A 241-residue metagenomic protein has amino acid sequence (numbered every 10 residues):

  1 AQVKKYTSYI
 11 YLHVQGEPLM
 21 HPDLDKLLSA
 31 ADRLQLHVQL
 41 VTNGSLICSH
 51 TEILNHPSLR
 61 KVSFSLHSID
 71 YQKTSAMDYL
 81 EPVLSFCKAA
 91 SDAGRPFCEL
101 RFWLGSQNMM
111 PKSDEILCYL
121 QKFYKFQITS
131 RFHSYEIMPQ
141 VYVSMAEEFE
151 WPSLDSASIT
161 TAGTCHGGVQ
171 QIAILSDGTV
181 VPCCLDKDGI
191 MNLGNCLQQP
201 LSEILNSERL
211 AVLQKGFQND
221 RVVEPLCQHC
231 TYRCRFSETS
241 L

Functional and structural regions predicted by a protein language model:
A1-Y135: Conserved glycine-rich "GG(E/T)P / GGGxP" loop and the immediately following alpha-helix in the radical SAM core
L66-S68, C184-K187: Short, histidine-centered active-site or binding-site loop motifs used for metal coordination, general acid-base
A89-C98, Q121-T160, T179, L185-R235: C-terminal accessory region of radical SAM enzymes
H166-G168: Short, small/polar residue-rich loop motifs at catalytic or cofactor-binding pockets
Q171: Short hydrophobic/aromatic beta-strand element in the GNAT-like acyltransferase core that lines or flanks the acyl-donor
I174-L175: Short, acidic, Ser/Thr-enriched surface-loop or helix-capping motifs
S237-S240: Short Cys/His-rich "knuckle" micro-motifs
